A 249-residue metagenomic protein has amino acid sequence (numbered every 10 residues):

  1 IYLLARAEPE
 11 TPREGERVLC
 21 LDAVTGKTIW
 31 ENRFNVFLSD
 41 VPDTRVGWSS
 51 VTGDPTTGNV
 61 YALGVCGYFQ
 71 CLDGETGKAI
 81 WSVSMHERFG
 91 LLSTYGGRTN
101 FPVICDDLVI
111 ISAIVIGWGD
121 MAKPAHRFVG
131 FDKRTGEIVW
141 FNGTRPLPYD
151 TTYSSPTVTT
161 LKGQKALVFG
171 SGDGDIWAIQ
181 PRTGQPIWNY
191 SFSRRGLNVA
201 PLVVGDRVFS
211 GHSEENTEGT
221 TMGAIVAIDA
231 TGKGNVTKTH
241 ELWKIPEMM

Functional and structural regions predicted by a protein language model:
I1-M249: Noncatalytic, solvent-exposed loop/strand surfaces of beta-propeller-type extracellular/periplasmic domains
